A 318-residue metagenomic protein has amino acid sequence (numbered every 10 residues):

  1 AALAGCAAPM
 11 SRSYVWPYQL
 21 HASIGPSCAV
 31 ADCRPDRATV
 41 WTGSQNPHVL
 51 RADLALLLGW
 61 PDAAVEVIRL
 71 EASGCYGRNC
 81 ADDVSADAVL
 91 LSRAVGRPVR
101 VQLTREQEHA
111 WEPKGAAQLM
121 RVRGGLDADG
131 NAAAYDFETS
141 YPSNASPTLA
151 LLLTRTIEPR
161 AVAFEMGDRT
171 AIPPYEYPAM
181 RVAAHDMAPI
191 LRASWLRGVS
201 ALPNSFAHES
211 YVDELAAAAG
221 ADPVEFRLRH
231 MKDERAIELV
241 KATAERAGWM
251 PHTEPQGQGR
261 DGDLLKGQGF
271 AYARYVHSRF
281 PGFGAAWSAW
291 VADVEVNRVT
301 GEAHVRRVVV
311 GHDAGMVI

Functional and structural regions predicted by a protein language model:
A1-I318: Structural alpha/beta core scaffold segments of enzyme domains
